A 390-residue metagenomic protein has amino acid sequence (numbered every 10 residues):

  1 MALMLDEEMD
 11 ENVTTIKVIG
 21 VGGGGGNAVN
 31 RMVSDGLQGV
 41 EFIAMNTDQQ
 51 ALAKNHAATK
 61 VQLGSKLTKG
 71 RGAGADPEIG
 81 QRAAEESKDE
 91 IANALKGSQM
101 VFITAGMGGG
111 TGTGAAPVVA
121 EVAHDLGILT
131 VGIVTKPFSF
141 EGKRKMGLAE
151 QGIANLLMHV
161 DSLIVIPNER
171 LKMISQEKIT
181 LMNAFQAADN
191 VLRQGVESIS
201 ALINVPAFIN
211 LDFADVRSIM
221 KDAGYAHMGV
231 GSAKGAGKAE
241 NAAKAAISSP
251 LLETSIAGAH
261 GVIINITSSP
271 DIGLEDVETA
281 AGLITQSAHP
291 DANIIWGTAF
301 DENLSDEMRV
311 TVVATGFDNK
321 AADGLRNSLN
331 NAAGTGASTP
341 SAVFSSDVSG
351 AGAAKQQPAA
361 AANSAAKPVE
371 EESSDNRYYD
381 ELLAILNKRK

Functional and structural regions predicted by a protein language model:
M1-K390: Tubulin/FtsZ superfamily GTPase core signature
